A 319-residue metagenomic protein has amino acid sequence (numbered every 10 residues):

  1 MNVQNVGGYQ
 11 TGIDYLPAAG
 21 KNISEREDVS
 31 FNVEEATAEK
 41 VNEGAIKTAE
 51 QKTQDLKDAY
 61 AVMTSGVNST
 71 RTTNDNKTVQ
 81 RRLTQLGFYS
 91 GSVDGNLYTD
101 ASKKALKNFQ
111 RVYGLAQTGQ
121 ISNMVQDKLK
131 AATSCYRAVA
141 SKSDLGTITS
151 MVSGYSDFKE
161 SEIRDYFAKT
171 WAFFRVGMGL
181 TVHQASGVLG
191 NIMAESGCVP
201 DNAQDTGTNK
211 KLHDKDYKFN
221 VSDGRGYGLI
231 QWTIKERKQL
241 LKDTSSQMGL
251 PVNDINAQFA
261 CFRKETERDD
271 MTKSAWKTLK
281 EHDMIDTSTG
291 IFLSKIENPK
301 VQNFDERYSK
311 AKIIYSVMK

Functional and structural regions predicted by a protein language model:
N2-G12, E27-V29, V33-N96, V152-S156: Acidic, Ser/Thr/Pro/Gly-enriched interdomain connector segments
N68-T72, S92-K103, T118-V125, P251 (+1 more regions): A glycine-rich, coil/turn loop motif that links secondary-structure elements
D75-V79, Y98, S102-A105, I121 (+8 more regions): Stable alpha-helical elements in mature extracytoplasmic
S102-K104, N108-A140: Extracellular LysM carbohydrate-binding repeats and other cell-envelope/extracellular binding modules
G114-T118, S134-V139, E195-Q204, R268-T272 (+1 more regions): Secretory-pathway/luminal and periplasmic proteins that interact with or process carbohydrate-rich
S122, V182-V199, T206, F262 (+1 more regions): Short, functionally critical alpha-helical segments immediately adjacent to catalytic or ligand/cofactor-binding
T149-D165, K169, G177, S196-M284: Peptidoglycan-targeting cell-wall enzymes and recognition modules
K277-K319: Active-site or metal-binding loop neighborhoods of secreted/extracellular toxin and effector enzymes
